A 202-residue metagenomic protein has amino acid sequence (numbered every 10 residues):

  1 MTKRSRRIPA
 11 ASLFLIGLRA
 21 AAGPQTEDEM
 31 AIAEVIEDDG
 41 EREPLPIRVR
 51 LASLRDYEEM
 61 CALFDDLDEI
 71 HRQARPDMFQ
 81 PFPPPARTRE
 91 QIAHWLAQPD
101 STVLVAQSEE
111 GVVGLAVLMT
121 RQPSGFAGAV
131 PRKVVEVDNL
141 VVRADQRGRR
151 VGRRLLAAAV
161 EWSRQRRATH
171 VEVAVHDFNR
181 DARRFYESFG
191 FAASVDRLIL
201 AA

Functional and structural regions predicted by a protein language model:
F14-L18, A22, E27-E58: Conserved N-terminal entry element of GNAT/NAT acetyltransferase domains
E69-Q91: Conserved GNAT-fold acetyl-CoA-binding loop/helix
E90-L104, E136: A short helix-loop-beta-strand connector motif used in the catalytic cores of GNAT acetyltransferases and, in some
V105, G111-T120, E136, V141: Conserved beta-strand in the GNAT
Q122-V137, R147, S194: A conserved beta-turn-beta hairpin within the catalytic core of GNAT-like acetyltransferases that forms part
G148-E161, S188: Conserved acetyl-CoA-binding loop-helix of GNAT-fold acetyltransferases
R153, Q165, D177-V195: Conserved active-site alpha-helix within GNAT-family acetyltransferase domains
R164-A174: Conserved GNAT acetyl-CoA-binding A-motif
